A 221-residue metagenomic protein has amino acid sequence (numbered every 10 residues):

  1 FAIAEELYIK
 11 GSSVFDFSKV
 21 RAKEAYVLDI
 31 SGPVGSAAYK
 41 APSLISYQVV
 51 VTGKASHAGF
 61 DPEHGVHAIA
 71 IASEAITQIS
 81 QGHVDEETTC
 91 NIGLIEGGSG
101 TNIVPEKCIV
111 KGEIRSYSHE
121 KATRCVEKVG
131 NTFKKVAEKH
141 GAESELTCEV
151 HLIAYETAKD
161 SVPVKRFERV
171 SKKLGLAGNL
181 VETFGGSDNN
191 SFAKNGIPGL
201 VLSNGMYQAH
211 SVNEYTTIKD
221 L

Functional and structural regions predicted by a protein language model:
F1-P42, N102, E113: Acidic/histidine-rich catalytic neighborhood of metal-dependent amide-processing enzymes
F1-Y8, I45-V51, H57-G82, G112 (+2 more regions): Alpha-helical metal-binding/catalytic segments enriched in His/Glu/Asp
S13-D16, I69-S80, G130, V164 (+2 more regions): Predominant activation on well-ordered alpha-helical scaffold segments within soluble catalytic domains
V20-E24, I45-S46, E86-E87, N195-P198: Short coil/turn connectors at secondary-structure junctions
Y39, D61-E96, I103, E120-E145: Acidic-enriched catalytic cores of C-N bond-cleaving enzymes acting on peptides and small amides
A55-S56, I114-K121: A generic structural motif
N91-G98, E113-I114, S144-V164, T183-F184 (+1 more regions): A short beta-alpha structural unit
I95, L176-L221: Zn-dependent metallopeptidase/amidohydrolase metal-coordination segment
